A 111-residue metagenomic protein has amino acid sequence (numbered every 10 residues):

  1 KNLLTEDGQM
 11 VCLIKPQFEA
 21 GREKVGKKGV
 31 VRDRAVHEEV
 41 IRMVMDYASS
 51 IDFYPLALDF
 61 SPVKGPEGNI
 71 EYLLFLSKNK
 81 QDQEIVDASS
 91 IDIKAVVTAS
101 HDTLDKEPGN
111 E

Functional and structural regions predicted by a protein language model:
K1-C12: A short glycine-rich, Lys/Arg-flanked "PGG" loop and its adjoining helix->strand segment in the class I
K1-N2, V25-K28, L73: Short, glycine/charged-enriched secondary-structure capping and boundary segments
K15, G68: Residue-level signal for inorganic ion chemistry
P16-D33: Short, glycine-/aromatic-enriched active-site segment of Class I SAM-dependent methyltransferases
H37-I51: Short alpha-helix
D52-P62: Conserved S-adenosyl-L-methionine
G65: Short, acidic, Ser/Thr-enriched surface-loop or helix-capping motifs
I70-E111: Flexible, glycine-/basic-rich loop-and-beta segments that form/coincide with the SAM-dependent methyltransferase
